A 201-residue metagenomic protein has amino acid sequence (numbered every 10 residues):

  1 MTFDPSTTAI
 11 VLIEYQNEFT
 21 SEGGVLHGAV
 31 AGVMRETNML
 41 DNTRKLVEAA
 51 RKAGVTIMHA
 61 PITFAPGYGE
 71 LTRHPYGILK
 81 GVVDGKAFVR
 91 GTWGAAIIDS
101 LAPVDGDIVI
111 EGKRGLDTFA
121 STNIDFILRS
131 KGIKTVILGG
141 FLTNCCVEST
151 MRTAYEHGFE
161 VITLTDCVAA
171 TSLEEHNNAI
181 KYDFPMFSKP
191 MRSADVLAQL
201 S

Functional and structural regions predicted by a protein language model:
M1-A9, R44-A53, E70, I78-S201: Active-site-adjacent betaalpha module
S6-T8, G24-A50, V55-I57: A short alpha/beta connector and helix-capping loop motif
V11-Y15: N-terminal nucleotide-binding beta1-loop-alpha1 segment
Q16-E22: Short acidic, Gly/Ser-rich segments with clustered Asp/Glu that frequently serve as metal-coordination loops in enzyme
E18, A65, A170: Active-site loop signature of alpha/beta-hydrolase-fold enzymes
G24-A31, P75-V83: Short glycine/proline- and charge-enriched loop/turn segments that cap or connect secondary-structure elements
V55-I62, L164: Short beta-strand segments at enzyme active-site cores
H59-Y68, P75: Catalytic-core segment of enzymes that process non-peptidic bonds
